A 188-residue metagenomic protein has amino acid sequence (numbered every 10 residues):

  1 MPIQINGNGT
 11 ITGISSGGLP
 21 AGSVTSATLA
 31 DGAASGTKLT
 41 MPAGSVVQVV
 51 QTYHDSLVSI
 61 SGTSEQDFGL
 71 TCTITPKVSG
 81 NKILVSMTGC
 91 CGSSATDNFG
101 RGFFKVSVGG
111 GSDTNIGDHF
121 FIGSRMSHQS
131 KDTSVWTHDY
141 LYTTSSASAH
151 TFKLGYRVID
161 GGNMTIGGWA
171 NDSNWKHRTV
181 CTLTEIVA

Functional and structural regions predicted by a protein language model:
M1-F68: Fibrous stalk/shaft segments of extracellular and virion attachment machinery
Y53, S59-S64, T75-A149, K153-A188: Terminal beta-strand-rich extracellular "head" domains that mediate receptor/glycan or other ligand binding
L70-C72: Extended, low-complexity regulatory regions
